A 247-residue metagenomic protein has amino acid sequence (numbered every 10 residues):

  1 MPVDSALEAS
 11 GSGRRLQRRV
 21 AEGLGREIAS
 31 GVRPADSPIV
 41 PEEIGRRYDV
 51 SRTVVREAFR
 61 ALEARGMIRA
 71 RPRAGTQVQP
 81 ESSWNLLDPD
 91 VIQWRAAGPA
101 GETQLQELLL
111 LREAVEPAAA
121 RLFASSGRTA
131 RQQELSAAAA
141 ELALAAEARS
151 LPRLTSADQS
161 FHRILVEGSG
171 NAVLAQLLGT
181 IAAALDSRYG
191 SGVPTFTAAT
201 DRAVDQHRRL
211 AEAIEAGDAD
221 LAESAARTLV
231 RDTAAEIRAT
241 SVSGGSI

Functional and structural regions predicted by a protein language model:
M1-V115, R121, S243-G245: Short linear motifs at protein or domain termini
S12, A139, A143, A148 (+2 more regions): C-terminal all-alpha effector/ligand-binding and dimerization domain of prokaryotic HTH-type transcriptional repressors
R19, R56-E57, R128, R153-L154 (+3 more regions): Juxtamembrane/interface motifs at transmembrane-helix termini
D36-S37, R71, L154-T155, A175-L178 (+1 more regions): Short, hydrophobic secondary-structure boundary micro-motifs
R60, A124, V166-G170: Amphipathic alpha-helical interaction elements
S83-I164, R202-A225: All-alpha effector-binding/dimerization core of bacterial HTH-type transcriptional repressors
A118, L122, N171, A184: Phosphate/oxyanion-binding loops and surfaces in catalytic or ligand/nucleic-acid-binding neighborhoods
